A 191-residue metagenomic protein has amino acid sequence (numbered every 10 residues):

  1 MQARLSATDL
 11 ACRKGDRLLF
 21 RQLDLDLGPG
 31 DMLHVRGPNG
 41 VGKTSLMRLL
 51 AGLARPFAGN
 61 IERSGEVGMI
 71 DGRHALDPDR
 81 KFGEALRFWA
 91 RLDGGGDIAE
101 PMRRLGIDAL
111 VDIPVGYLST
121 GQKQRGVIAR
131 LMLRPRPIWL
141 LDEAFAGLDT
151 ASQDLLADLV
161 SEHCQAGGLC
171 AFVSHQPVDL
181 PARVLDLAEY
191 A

Functional and structural regions predicted by a protein language model:
R36-P38: The feature captures the beta-strand-to-loop junction immediately N-terminal to the Walker
A51: Helix-to-loop junction immediately C-terminal to a conserved catalytic motif
R73, P78-D97: Q-loop/switch helix immediately C-terminal to the Walker
G96-L110: Conserved ABC ATPase "signature" region
P114-G121: Conserved ABC ATPase signature
I128, G167: Hydrophobic anchor residue at the start of the ABC signature
L133-P137: A short, proline-enriched helix->beta-strand linker immediately N-terminal to the Walker B motif in ABC-type P-loop
W139-E143: Catalytic Walker B motif of ABC-type/P-loop ATPase nucleotide-binding domains
